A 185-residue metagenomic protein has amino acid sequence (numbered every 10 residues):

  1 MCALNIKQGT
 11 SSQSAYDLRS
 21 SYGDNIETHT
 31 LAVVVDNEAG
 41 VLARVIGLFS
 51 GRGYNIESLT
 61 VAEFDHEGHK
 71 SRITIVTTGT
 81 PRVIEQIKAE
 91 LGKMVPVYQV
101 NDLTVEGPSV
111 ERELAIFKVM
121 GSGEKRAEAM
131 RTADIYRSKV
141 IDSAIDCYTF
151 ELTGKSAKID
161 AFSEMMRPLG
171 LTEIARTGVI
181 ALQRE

Functional and structural regions predicted by a protein language model:
C2-S71, V76-E185: Long, contiguous binding/interaction regions
